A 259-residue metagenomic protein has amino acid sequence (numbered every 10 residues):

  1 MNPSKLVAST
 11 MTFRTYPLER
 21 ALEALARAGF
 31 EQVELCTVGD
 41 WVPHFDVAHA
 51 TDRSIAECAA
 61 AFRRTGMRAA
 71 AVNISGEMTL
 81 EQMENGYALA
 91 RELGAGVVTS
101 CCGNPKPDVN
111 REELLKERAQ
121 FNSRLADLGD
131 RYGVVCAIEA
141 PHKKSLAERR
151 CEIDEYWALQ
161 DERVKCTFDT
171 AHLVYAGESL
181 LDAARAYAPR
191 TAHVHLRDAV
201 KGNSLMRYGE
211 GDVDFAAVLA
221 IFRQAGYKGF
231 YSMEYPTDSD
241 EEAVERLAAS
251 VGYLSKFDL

Functional and structural regions predicted by a protein language model:
P3-L6, Q32, D127-A217: Acidic/histidine-rich catalytic cores of soluble enzymes
A8, L25, V33, F62 (+7 more regions): Conserved, mostly hydrophobic/aromatic
S9-F13, C36-V38, I74-E77, G103-P105 (+4 more regions): Active-site beta-loop-alpha junctions enriched in small/polar residues
E19-R20, I55-A56, A61-F168, L173-Y175 (+1 more regions): Active-site acidic/histidine proton-transfer and metal-coordination neighborhood in alpha/beta enzyme cores
A21-G39, L93-G94: Catalytic domains of carbohydrate-active enzymes, especially glycoside hydrolases
F30, A95, T191, Y227-K228: A structural motif
E34-E57, V109: Glycine-rich, proline-tolerant flexible connector loops at the mouths of alpha/beta enzymes
A243-L259: C-terminal helical cap(s) of enzyme catalytic domains, especially alpha/beta-barrels
